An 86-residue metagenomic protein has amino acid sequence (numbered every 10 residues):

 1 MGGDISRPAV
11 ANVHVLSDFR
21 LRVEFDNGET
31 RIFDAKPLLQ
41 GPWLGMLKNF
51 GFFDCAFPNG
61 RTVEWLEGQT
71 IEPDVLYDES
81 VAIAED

Functional and structural regions predicted by a protein language model:
M1-D86: Motif-centric detector for short Cys/His coordination patterns
